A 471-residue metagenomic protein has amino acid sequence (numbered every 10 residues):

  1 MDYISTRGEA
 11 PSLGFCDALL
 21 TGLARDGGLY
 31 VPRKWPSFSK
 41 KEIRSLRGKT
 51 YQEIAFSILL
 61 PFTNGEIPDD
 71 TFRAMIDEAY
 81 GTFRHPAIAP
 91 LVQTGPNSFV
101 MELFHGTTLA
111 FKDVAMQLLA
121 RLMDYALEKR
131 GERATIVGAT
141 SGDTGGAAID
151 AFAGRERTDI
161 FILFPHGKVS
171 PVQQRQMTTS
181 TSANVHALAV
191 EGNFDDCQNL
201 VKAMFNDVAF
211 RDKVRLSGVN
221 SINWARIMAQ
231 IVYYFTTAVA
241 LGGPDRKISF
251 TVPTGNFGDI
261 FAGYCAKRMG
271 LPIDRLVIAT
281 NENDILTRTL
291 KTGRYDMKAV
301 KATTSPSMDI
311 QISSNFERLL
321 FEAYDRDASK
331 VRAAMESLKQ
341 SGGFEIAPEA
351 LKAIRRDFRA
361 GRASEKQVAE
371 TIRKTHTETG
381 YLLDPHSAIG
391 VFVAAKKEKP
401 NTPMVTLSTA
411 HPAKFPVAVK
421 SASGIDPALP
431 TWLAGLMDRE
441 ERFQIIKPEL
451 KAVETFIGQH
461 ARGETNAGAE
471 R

Functional and structural regions predicted by a protein language model:
M1-R471: PLP-dependent amino-acid enzyme catalytic core
